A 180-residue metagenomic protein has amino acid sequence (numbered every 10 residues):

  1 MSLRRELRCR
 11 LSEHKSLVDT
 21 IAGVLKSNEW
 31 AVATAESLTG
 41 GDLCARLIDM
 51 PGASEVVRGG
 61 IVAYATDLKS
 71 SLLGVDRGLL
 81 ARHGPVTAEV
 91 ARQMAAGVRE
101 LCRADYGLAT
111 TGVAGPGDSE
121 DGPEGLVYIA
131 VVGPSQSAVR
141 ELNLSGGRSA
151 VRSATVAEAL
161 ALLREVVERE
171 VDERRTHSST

Functional and structural regions predicted by a protein language model:
M1-T180: Short alpha-helical segments enriched in small residues
